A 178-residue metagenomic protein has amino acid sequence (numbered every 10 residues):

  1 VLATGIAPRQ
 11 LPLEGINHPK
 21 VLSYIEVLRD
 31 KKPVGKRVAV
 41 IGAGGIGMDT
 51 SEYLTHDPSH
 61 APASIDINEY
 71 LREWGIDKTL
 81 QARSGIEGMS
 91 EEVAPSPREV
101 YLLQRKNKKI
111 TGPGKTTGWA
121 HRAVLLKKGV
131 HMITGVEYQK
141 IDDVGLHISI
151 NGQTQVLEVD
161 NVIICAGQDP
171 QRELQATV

Functional and structural regions predicted by a protein language model:
I6-K20, Y24-P113, I141-D142, H147-V178: Rossmann-like dinucleotide/flavin-binding elements
P8, H121-V130: Helical element adjacent to the flavin cofactor pocket in flavoenzyme catalytic cores
L103-Q104, L126-Y138: A conserved beta-strand/loop element that lines the FAD pocket in flavoprotein oxidoreductases
